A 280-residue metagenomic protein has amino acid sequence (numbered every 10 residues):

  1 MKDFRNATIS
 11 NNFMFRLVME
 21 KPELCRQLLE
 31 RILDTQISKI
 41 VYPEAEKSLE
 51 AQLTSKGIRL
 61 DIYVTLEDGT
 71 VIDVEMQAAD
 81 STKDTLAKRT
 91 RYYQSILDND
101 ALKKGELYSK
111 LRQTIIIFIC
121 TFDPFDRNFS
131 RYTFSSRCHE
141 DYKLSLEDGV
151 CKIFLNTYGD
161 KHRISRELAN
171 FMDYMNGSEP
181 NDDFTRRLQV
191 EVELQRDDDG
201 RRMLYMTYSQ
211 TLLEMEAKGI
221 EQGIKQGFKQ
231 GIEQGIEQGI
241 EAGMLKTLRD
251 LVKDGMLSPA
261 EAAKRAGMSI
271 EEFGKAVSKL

Functional and structural regions predicted by a protein language model:
M1-G200: Conserved single-residue anchors adjacent to enzymatic active/cofactor-binding motifs
K2-R5, T65, I72-Q77, G159 (+1 more regions): Short, charged alpha-helical interaction segments and adjacent helix-coil junctions
